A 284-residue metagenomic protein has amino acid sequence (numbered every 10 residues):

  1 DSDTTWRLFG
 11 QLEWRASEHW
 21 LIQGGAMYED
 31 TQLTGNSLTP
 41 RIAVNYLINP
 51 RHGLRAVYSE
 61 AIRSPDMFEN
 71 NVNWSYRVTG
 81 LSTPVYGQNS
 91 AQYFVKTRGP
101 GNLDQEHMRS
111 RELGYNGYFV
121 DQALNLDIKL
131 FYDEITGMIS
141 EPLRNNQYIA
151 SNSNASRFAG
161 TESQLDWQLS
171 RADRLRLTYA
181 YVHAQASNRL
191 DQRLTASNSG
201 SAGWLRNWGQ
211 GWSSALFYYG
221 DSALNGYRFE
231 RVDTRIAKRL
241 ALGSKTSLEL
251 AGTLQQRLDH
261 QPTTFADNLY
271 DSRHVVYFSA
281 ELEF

Functional and structural regions predicted by a protein language model:
D1, T34-P40, M67-N73, G80-L81 (+7 more regions): Outer-membrane beta-barrel translocator domains and adjoining extracellular loop/strand segments of Gram-negative
D1-N45, A172, R176: Surface-exposed extracellular loop regions of Gram-negative outer-membrane beta-barrel proteins
T4-G10, A26, L38-V44, G99 (+5 more regions): Hydrophobic, lipid-facing positions within transmembrane beta-strands of outer-membrane proteins
T4-W6, A26-Q32, Y58-S64, N71-N73 (+7 more regions): Transmembrane beta-strands of outer-membrane beta-barrel pores
E13-W14, Y28, N36, Y46 (+9 more regions): Residue-level signature of outer-membrane beta-barrel architecture
R15-L21, L124-I139, S151-S222: Gram-negative outer-membrane beta-barrel transporters
L47, R55, G87-N152, R157 (+1 more regions): Membrane-embedded beta-barrel scaffold of Gram-negative outer-membrane proteins
A56, W167, R171, L175-T178 (+1 more regions): Conserved C-terminal beta-signal and adjacent last beta-strands/turns of outer-membrane beta-barrel proteins
